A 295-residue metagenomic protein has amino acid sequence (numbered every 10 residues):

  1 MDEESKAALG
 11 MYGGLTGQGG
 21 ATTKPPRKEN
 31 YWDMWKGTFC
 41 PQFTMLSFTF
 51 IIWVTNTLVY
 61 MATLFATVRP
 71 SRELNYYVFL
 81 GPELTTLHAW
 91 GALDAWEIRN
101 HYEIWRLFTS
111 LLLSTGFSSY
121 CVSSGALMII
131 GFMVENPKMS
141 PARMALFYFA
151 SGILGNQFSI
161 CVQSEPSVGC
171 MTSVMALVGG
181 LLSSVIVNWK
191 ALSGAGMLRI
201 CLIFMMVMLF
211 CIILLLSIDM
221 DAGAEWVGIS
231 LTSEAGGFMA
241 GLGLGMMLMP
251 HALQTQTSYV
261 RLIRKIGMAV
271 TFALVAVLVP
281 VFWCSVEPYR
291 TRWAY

Functional and structural regions predicted by a protein language model:
M1-F48, T55, R106, F210-Y295: C-terminal transmembrane module of polytopic alpha-helical membrane proteins
M45-C170, I218-I229: N-terminal TM1-TM2 helical hairpin plus the immediately adjacent luminal interfacial "cap"
M61, M133, Q157, C161 (+6 more regions): Hydrophobic membrane-targeting alpha-helices
T63, T67-S71, N188, L192 (+2 more regions): Perimembrane helix-loop junctions in membrane proteins
S123-F149, V185, S193, G243-V260: Solvent-exposed interhelical
F147-I153, I200-M208, E234, R264 (+1 more regions): Central hydrophobic cores of alpha-helical transmembrane segments in multi-pass integral membrane proteins
L154-Q157, E165-N188, A235-L248: Specific transmembrane alpha-helix
A176-G223, L244-M246: Multi-pass alpha-helical transmembrane bundles in non-GPCR membrane proteins that perform intramembrane catalysis
